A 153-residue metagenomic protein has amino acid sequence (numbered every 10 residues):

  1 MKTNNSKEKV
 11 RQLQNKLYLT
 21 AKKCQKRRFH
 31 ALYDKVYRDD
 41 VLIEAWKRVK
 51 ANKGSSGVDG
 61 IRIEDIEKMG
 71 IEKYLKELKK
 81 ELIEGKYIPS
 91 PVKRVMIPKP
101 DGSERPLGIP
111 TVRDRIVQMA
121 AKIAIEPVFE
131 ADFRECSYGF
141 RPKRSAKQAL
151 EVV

Functional and structural regions predicted by a protein language model:
K2-V153: Conserved pre-catalytic core of RNA-dependent polymerases
